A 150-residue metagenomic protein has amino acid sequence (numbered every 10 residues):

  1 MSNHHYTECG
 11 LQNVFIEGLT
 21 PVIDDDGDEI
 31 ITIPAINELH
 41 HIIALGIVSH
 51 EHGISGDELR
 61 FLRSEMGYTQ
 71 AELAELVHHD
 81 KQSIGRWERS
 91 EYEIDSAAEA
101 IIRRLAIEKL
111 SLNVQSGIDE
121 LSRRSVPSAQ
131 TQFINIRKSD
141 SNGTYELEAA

Functional and structural regions predicted by a protein language model:
M1-G53, S111-A150: N-terminal flexible/basic segments that precede or flank functional cores
H52-Y68: Short, amphipathic alpha-helical "recognition" segments used to contact nucleic acids or chromatin
L59, L73-A74, I84-W87: Conserved hydrophobic/aromatic packing and binding residues within compact polymer-binding modules
T69, D80-S83: Short coil turns linking two alpha-helices in DNA-binding domains
H78, R89-E91: Residue-level detection of the helix-turn-helix DNA-binding "recognition helix"
R89, A97, E146-A150: Non-heme di-metal
E91-R103: Short, basic-rich loop-to-helix N-cap that marks the start of a DNA-contacting helix
